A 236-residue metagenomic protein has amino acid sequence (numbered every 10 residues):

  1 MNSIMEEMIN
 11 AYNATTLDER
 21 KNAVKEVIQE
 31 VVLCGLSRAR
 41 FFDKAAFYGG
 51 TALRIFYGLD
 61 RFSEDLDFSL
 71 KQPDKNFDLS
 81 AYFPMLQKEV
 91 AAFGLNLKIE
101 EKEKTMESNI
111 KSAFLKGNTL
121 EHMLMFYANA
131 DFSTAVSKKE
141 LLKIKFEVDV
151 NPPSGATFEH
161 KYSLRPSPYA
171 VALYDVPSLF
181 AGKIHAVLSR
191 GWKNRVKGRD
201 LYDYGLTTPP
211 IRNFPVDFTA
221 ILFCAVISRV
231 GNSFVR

Functional and structural regions predicted by a protein language model:
M1-A46, F56-L59, K71-R236: Structured mid-to-C-terminal alpha-helical surface segments
Y48-T51: Glycine-rich beta-strand-to-loop/alpha-helix junction loops that act as flexible
F62-S63: Anion-coordinating catalytic cores for phosphoryl-, nucleotidyl-, and glycosidic chemistry
